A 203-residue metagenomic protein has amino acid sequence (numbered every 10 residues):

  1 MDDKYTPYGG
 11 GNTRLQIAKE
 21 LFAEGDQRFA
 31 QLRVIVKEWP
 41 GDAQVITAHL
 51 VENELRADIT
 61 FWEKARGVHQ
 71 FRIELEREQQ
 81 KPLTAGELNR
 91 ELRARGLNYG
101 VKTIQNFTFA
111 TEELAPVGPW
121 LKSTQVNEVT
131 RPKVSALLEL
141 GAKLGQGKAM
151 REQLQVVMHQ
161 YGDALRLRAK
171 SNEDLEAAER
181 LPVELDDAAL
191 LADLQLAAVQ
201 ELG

Functional and structural regions predicted by a protein language model:
M1-L32: Short, charged/polar connector segments at secondary-structure boundaries
M1-Y5, G141-G145, A149-G203: Accessory, typically intrinsically disordered or conformationally flexible segments
N12-T13, W39, F107-F109: An acidic- and aromatic-residue-enriched active-site/binding cleft used to recognize and process polar
A18, V68, L194: Aromatic/hydrophobic pocket-lining residues that form π-stacking "cages" and hydrophobic walls in ligand
E20, R90-A94: Residues at alpha-helix termini
E20-E24, F71-E74, A110, L114: Conserved, well-folded catalytic cores of nucleic-acid-processing and energy-transducing macromolecular machines
G25-R90: Amphipathic, charge-rich alpha-helical segments that serve as recognition/docking helices
A85, R93-R151: Amphipathic alpha-helical "recognition" segments
